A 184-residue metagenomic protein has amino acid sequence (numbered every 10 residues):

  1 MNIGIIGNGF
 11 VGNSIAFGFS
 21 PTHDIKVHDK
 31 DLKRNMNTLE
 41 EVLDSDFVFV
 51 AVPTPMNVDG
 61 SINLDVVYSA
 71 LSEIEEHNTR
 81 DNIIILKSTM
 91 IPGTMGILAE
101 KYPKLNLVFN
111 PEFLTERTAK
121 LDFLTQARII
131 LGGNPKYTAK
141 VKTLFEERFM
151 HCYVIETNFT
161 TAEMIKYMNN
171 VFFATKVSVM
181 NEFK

Functional and structural regions predicted by a protein language model:
M1-L43: NAD(P)+-binding Rossmann beta1-loop-alpha1 motif at the extreme N-terminus of oxidoreductases
L43-D44, Q126: Alpha-helix C-terminal capping/helix-to-coil transition sites in glycosyltransferase folds
F47, P55-T118: Rossmann-like NAD(P)(H) cofactor-binding subdomain of soluble oxidoreductases
F47-A51, I130: Structural motif
A99-V108, A119-K184: Internal alpha-helical scaffold of NAD(P)-dependent oxidoreductase catalytic cores
